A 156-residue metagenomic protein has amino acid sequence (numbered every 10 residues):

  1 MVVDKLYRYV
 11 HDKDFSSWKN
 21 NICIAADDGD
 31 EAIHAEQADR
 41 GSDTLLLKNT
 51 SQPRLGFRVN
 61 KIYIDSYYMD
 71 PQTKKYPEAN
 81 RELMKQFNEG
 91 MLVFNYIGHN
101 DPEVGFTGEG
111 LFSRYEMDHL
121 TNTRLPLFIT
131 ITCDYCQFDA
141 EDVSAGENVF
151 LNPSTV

Functional and structural regions predicted by a protein language model:
M1-V156: Cysteine-dependent hydrolase recognition
